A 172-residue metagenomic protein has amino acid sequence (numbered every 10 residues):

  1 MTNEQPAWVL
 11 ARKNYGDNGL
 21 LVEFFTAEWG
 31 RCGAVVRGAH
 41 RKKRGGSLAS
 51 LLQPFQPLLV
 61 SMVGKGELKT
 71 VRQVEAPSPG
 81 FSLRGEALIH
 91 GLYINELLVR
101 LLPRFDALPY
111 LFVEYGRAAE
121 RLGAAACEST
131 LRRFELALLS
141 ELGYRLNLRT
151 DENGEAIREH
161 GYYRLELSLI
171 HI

Functional and structural regions predicted by a protein language model:
M1-H171: Non-catalytic alpha-helical scaffolds and adjoining flexible linkers that form interface surfaces for assembly
